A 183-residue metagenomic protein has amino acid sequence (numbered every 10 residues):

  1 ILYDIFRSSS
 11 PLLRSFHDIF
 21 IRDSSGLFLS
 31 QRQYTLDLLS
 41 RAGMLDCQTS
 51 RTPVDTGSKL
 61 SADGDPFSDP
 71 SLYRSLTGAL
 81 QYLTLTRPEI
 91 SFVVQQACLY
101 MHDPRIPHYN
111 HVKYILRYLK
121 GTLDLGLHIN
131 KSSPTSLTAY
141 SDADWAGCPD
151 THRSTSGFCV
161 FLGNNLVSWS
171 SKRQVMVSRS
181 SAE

Functional and structural regions predicted by a protein language model:
I1-E183: Long, low-complexity, charge-biased intrinsically disordered regions
